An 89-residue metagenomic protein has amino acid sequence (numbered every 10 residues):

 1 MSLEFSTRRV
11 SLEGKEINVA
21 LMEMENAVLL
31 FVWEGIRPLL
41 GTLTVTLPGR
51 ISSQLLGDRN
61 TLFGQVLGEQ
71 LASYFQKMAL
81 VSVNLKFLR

Functional and structural regions predicted by a protein language model:
M1-Y74, M78-L80, N84-L85: Conserved mixed alpha/beta catalytic, RNA-binding, or beta-rich assembly cores of soluble enzyme, regulatory
L88-R89: C-terminal partner/receptor-binding element of secreted or periplasmic proteins
